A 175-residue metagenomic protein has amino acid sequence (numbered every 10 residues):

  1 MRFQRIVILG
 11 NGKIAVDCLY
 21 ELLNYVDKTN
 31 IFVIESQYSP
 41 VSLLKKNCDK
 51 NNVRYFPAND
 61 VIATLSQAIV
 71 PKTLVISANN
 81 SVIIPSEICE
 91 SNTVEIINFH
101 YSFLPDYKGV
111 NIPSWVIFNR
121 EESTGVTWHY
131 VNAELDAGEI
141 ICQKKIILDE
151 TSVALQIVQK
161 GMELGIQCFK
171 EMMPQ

Functional and structural regions predicted by a protein language model:
M1-Q175: One-carbon transfer enzymes
